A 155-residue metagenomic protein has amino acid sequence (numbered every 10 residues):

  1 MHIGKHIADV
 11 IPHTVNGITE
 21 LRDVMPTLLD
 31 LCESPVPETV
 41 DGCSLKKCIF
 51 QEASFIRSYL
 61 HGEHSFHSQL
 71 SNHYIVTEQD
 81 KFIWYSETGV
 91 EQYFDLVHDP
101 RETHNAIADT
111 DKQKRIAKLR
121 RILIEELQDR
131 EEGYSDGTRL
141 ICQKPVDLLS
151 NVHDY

Functional and structural regions predicted by a protein language model:
M1-I3, T19: Short glycine- and hydrophobic/aromatic-rich loop-to-beta-strand nucleating segment in the catalytic cores
I7-V10, R22-M25, D30-Q92, L96 (+4 more regions): C-terminal cap/loop subdomain of S1 sulfatases and analogous C-terminal strand-loop tails that border
H13-N16, P35, I107-A108: Short, solvent-exposed loop/turn segments at secondary-structure boundaries
V15-R22, T39, Q113: Short, solvent-exposed loop/helix junctions and linker helices that flank or host conserved functional motifs
R101, A106-K112: Active-site-proximal N-terminal segment of extracellular/periplasmic enzymes that hydrolyze or transfer
T110-D136: A contiguous, mid-protein "functional segment" used to position or interact with cofactors/ions or partner subunits
